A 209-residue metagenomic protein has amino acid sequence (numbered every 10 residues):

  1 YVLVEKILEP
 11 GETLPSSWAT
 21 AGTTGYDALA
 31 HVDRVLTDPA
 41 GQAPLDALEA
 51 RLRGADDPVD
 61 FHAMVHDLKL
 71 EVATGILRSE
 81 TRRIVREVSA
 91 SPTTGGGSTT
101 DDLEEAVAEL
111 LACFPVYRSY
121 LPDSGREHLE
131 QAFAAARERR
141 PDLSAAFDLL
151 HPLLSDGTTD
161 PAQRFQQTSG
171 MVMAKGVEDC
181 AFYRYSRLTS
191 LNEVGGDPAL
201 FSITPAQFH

Functional and structural regions predicted by a protein language model:
Y1-H209: Alpha-amylase-like alpha-glycosidases and glucanotransferases acting on alpha-linked glucans and related
